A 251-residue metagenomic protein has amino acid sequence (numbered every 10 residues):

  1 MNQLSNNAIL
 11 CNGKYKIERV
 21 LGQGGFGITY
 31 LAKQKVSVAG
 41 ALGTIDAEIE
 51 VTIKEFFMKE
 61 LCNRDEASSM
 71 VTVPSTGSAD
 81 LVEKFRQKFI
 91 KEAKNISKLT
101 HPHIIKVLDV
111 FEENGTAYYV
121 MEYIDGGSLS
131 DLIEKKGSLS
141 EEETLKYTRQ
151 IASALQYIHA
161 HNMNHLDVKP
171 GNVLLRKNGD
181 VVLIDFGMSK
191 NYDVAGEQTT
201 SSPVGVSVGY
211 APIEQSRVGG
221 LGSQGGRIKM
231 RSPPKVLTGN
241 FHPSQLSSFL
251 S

Functional and structural regions predicted by a protein language model:
E66-K98: AlphaC helix of the eukaryotic protein kinase fold
V110: Activation-segment/catalytic-loop signature of the eukaryotic protein kinase fold
N114-S128, L132: Conserved short submotifs of the Hanks-type protein kinase catalytic core that shape the nucleotide-binding pocket
Y147-T148: Activation segment signature within eukaryotic-like protein kinase domains
S153-M163: Protein kinase catalytic-loop region centered on the HRD/HxD motif
T199-Q215: Conserved activation segment of eukaryotic-like protein kinases, specifically the C-terminal portion of the activation
Q215-G226: Conserved end of the kinase activation segment
